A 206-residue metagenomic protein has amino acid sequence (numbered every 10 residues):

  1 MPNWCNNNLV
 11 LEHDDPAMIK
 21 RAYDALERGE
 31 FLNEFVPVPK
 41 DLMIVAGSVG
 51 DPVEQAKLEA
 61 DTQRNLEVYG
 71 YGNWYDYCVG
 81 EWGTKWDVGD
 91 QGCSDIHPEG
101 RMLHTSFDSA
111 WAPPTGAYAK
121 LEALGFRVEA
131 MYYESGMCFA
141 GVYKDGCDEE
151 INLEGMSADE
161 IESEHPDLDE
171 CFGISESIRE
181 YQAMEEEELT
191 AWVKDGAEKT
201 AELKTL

Functional and structural regions predicted by a protein language model:
M1-L206: Long, contiguous binding/interaction regions
